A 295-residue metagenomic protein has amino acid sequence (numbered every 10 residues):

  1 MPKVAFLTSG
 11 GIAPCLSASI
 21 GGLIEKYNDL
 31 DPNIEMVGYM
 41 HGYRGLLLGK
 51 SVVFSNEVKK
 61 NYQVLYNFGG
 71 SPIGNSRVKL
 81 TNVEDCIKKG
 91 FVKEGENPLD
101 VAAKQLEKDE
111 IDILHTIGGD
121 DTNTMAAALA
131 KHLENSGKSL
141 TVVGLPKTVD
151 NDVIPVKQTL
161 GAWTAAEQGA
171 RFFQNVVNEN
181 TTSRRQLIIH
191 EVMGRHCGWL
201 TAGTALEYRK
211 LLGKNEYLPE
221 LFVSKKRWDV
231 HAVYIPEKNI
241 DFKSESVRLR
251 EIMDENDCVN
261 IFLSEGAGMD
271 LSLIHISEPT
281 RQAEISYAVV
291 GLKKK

Functional and structural regions predicted by a protein language model:
M1-S51: N-terminal phosphate-binding or glycine-rich loops at protein starts, especially the Walker A/P-loop of NTPases
S19-L23, D120-S136, T201: Short Gly/Thr/Asp-enriched flexible loops that form oxyanion-binding sites at enzyme active sites
P32-D109: Glycine-rich nucleotide/cofactor/substrate-binding loop typically near the N-terminus or early in the first domain
A130-T159, W163-A170, N215-E220: Short, acidic/small-residue loops that bind anionic groups at enzyme active sites
S183-Y217, W228-Y234: Conserved anion/nucleotide-ligand pocket segment
L212-E251: Glycine-rich ThDP/TPP pyrophosphate-binding loop and its adjacent helix/strand module within ThDP-dependent enzymes
E245-L273: Oxyanion-binding "anion nests"
I274-K295: Single conserved hydrophobic/aromatic residue that forms the stacking wall/gate of nucleotide- or nucleobase-binding
